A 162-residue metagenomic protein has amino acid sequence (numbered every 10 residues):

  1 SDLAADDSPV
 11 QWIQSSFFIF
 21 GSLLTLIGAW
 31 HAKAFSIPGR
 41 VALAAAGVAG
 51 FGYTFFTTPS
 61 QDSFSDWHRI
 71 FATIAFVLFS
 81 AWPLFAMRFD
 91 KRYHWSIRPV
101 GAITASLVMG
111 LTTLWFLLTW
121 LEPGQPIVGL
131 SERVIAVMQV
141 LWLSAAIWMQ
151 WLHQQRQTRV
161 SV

Functional and structural regions predicted by a protein language model:
S1-D6, S60-S65, E122-V128: Membrane-interface interhelical loops and short amphipathic "cap" helices that link adjacent transmembrane segments
D2-L23: Interfacial helix-start motif at the membrane-water boundary
W12-I19, I37-A44, D66, I70-T73 (+2 more regions): Alpha-helical transmembrane segments of integral membrane proteins
S16-I27, A75-A86, A136-W151: Hydrophobic cores of alpha-helical transmembrane segments in multi-pass inner/ER membrane proteins, independent
S22-R40: Transmembrane alpha-helical segments in integral membrane proteins
R40-F55, S106-W115: Small-polar-interrupted transmembrane alpha-helices in polytopic inner-membrane proteins
A49-H94: Membrane-proximal helix-loop-helix units in multi-pass membrane proteins
F89-V162: Terminal transmembrane helical module of multi-pass membrane proteins
